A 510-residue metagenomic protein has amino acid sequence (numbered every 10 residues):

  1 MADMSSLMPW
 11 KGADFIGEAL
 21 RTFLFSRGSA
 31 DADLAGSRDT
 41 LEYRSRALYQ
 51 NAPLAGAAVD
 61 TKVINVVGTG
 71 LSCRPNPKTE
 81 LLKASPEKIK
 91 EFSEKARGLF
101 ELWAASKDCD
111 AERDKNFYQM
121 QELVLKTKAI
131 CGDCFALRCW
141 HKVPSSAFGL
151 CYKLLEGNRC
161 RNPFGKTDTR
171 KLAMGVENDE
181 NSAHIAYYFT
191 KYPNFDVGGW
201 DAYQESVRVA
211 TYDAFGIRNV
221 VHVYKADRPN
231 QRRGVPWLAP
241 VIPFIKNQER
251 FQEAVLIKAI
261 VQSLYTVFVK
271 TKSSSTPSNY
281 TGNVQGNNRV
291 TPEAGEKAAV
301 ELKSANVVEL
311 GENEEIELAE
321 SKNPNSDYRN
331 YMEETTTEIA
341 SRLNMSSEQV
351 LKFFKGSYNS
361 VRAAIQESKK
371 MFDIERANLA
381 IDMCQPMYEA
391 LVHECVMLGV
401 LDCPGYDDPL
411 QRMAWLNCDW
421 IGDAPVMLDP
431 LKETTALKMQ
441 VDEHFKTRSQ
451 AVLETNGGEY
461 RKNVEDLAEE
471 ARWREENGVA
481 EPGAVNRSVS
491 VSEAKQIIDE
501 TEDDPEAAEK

Functional and structural regions predicted by a protein language model:
M1-K83, E506-K510: N-terminal-proximal low-complexity accessory segments that begin disordered and transition into the first
A2, L7, T336, A363 (+1 more regions): C-terminal anchoring/interaction modules
D3, L7, G17-D33, G199-Y203 (+2 more regions): Intrinsically disordered, low-complexity linkers and terminal tails enriched in Pro/Gly and often acidic or mixed-charge
D39, P86-K90, R113, N306-L428: Surface-exposed loop-to-helix/strand elements on domain peripheries
T61-A226, Q440: Structured, mid-chain assembly/scaffold modules that mediate subunit interfaces within large macromolecular complexes
K115, C139-W140, A259-T266, V350-F354 (+3 more regions): Short coil/turn segments at secondary-structure boundaries
S182, I339, A451: Acidic/polar, glycine-anchored loop/turn motif associated with catalytic or activation segments that engage anionic
A214-V361: Extended, charged amphipathic alpha-helical segments
